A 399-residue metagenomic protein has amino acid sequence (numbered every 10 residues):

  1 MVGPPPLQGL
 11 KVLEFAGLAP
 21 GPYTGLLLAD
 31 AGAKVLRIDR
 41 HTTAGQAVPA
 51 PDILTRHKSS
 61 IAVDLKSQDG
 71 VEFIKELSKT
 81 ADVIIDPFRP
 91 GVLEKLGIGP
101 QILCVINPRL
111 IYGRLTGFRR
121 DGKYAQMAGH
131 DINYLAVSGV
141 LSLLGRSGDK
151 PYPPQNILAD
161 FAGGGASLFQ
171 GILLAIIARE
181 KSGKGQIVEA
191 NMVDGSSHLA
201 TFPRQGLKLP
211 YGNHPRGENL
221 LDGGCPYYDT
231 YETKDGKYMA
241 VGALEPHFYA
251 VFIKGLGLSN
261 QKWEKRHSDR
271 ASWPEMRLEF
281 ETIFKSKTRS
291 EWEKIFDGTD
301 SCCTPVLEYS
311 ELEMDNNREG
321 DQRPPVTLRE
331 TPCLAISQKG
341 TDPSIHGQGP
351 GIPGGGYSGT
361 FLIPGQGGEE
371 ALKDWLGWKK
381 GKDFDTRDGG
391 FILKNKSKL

Functional and structural regions predicted by a protein language model:
P4-T43: Conserved small-residue-rich beta-alpha loop and adjacent elements that most often cradle the phosphate/pyrophosphate
L13, L54-V105: A structured beta-alpha segment of the ubiquitous adenosine-cofactor-binding alpha/beta core
L13-A16, A62, D160, K237-A243 (+4 more regions): Short, well-ordered beta-strand elements within core beta-sheets of diverse protein domains
G17, L65, F88-P90, T116-G117 (+1 more regions): Short glycine-/small-residue-rich Rossmann-like dinucleotide-binding loops
L27, A31, E94-A243: Active-site-adjacent "lid/gating" segments in soluble enzymes
Y227-C303: Aromatic-enriched alpha-helical interface/lid elements that frame and gate functional surfaces
D297-E319: Conserved PLP cofactor-binding pocket of PLP-dependent enzymes
D321-K398: Flexible, small-/acidic-enriched active-site or ligand-binding loops
